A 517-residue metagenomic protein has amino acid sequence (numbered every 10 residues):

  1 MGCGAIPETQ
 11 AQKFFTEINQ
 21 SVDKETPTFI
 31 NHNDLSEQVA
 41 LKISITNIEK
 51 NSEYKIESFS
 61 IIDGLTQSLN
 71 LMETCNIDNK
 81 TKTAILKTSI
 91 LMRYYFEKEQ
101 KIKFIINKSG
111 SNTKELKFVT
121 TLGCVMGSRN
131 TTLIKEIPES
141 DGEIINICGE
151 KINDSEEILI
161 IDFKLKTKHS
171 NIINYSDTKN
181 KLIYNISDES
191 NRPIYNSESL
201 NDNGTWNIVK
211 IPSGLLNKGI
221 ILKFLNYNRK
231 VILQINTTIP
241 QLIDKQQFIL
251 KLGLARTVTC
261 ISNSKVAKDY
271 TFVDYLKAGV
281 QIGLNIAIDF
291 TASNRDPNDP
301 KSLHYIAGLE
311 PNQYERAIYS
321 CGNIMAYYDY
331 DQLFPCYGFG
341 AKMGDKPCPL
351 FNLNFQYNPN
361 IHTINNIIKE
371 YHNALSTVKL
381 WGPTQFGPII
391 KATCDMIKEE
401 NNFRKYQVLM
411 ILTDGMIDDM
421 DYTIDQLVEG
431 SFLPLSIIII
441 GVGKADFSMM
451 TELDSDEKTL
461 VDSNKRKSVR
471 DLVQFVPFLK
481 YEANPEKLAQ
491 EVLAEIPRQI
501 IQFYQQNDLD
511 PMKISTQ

Functional and structural regions predicted by a protein language model:
N19, D23, F29-L35, A40-I144 (+3 more regions): Peripheral membrane lipid-binding modules
C260-N285, F290-K301, C394-N401: Acidic, polar low-complexity linker/tail segments
I282-N294, N298-P359, I389, V408-I411 (+1 more regions): Von Willebrand factor
N352-T363, M449-K480: Acidic, Ser/Thr-rich peripheral helices and adjacent loops at domain boundaries
F355-R404, S448: Von Willebrand factor
G387-F432: Exposed acidic/Ser/Thr-rich ligand/metal-binding surfaces
G415-L460: VWA/integrin I-like adhesion module and closely mimicked acidic/polar interface patches used
N464-I514: C-terminal helix of von Willebrand factor
